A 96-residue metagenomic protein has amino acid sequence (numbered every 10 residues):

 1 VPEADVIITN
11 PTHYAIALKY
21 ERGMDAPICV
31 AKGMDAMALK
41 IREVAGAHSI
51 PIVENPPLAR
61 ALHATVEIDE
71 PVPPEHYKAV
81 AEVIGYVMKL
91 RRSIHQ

Functional and structural regions predicted by a protein language model:
V1-N55, A59, A64: Helical hairpin unit composed of two closely spaced alpha helices linked by a short loop
A64, I68-Q96: Short, charged, intrinsically disordered terminal tails
